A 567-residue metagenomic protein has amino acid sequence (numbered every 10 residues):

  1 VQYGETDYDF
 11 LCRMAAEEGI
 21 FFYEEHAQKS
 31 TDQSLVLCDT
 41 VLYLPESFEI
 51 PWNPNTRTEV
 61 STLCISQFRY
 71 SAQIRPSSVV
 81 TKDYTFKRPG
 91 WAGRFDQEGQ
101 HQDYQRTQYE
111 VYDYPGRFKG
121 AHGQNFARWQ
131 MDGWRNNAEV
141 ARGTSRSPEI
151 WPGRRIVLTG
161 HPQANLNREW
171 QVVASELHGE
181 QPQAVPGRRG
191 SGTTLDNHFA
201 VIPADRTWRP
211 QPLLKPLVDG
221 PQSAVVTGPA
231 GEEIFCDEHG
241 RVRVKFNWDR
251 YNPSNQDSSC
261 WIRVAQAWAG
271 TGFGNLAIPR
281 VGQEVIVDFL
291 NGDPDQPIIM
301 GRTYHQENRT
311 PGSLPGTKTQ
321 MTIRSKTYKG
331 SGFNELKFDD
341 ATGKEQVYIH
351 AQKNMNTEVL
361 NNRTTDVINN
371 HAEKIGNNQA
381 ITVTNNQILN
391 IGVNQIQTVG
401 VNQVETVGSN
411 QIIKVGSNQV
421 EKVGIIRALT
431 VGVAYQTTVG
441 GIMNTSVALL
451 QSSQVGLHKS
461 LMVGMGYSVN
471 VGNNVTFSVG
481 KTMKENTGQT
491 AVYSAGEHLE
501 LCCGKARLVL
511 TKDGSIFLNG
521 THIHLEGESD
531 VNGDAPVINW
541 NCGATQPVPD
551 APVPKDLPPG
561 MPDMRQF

Functional and structural regions predicted by a protein language model:
V1-A204: Extended, domain-scale alpha-helical bundle/helix-rich regions
V1-G4, Q67-I74, N136-R146, P212-P216 (+5 more regions): Hydrophobic alpha-helical scaffolding
I20, E24, K29, L37-T40 (+2 more regions): Structural signature for extended repeat/solenoid scaffolds and their inter-repeat hinge/linker regions, spanning
Y23, P45-F48, P76-D83, P89-F95 (+12 more regions): Short helix/loop capping segments that flank catalytic or ligand/cofactor-binding pockets
S34-L35, L44-F48, Q489-A491, E497-F567: Intrinsic-disorder/coil detector with helix-boundary
K87-K119, T207-R250, Q320: Extended boundary segments
W134-A141, L158, D205-Q211, T227 (+1 more regions): Glycine- and acidic
Q163-A224, M300-Q306, T310-M321, V553-D556: Acidic, low-complexity/disordered segments
